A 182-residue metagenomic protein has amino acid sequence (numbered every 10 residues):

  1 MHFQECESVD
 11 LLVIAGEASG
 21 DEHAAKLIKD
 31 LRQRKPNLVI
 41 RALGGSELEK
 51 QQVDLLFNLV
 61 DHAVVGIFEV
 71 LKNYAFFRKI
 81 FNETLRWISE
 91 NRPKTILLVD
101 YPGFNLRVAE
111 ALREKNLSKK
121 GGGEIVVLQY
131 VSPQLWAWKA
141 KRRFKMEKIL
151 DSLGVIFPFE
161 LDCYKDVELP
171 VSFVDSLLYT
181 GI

Functional and structural regions predicted by a protein language model:
M1-E7: Eukaryotic N-terminal low-complexity, Ser/Thr- and Lys/Arg-rich leader segments that predominantly function as
V9-I182: Active-site and donor-binding regions of nucleotide-sugar-utilizing enzymes
